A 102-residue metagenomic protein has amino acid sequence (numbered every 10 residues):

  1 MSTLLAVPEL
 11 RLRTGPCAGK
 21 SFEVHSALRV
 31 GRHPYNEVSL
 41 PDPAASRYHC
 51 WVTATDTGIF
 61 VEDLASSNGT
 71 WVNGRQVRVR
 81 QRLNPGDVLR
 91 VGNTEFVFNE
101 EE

Functional and structural regions predicted by a protein language model:
M1-P8, N93-E102: Regulatory inter-domain linker segments that are low-complexity and enriched for serine/threonine/proline
P8-T14: A short beta-strand micro-motif
T14, S26, E100-E102: Non-catalytic surface loops within mature trypsin-like serine protease
C17-E95: Forkhead-associated
